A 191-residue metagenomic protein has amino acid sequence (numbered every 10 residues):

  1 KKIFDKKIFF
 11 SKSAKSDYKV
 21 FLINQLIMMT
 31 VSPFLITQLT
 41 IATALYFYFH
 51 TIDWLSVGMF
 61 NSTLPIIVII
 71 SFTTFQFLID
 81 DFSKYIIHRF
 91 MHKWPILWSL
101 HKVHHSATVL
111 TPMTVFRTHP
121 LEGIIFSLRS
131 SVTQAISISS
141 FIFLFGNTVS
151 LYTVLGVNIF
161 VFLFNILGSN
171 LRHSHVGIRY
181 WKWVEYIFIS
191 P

Functional and structural regions predicted by a protein language model:
K1-D17, I41-F60: Membrane-helix interface linkers and caps
I23-L35, L45, F60-P191: Membrane-embedded catalytic scaffold of the fatty acid hydroxylase/desaturase
